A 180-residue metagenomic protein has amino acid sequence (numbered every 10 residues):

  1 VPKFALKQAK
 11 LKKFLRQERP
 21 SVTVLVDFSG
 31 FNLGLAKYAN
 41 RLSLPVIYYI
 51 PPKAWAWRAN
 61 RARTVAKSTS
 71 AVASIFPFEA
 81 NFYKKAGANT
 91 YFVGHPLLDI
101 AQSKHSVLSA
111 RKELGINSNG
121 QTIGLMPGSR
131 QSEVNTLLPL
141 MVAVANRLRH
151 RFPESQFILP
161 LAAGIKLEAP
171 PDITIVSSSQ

Functional and structural regions predicted by a protein language model:
V1-L114, M126-L137, R151-F152, A162-G164 (+1 more regions): Active-site and donor-binding regions of nucleotide-sugar-utilizing enzymes
L97, S179-Q180: Conserved SAM/SAH-binding loop
N117-G120: Phosphate-coordination loops involved in phosphoryl transfer and adenosine-cofactor binding
P139-V142: Short acidic-capped amphipathic helix/loop micro-motif used as an active-site/signal-coupling element
L167-S179: Nucleotide-activated donor-binding/catalytic signature segment of Leloir-type glycosyltransferases, i.e., the conserved
